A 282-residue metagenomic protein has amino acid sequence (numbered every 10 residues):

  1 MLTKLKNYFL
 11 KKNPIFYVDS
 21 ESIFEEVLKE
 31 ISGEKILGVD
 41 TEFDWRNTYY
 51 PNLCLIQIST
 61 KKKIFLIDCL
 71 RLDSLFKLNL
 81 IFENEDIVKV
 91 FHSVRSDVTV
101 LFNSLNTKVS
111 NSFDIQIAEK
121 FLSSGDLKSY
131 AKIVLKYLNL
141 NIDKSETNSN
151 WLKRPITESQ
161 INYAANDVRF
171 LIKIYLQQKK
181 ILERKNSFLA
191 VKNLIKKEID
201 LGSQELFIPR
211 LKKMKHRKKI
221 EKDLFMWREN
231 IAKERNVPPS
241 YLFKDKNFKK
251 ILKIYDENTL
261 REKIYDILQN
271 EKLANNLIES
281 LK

Functional and structural regions predicted by a protein language model:
M1-L37, T41: N-terminal accessory regions of nucleic-acid-interacting proteins
L37-E42, D114, D167: Short acidic catalytic loops
G38, V88-V94: Acidic beta-strand-to-loop metal/phosphate-binding motif
N47-K62: A short alpha/beta connector and helix-capping loop motif
Q57-K61, S96-K153: Metal-dependent phosphoesterase core characteristic of DEDDh/y 3'-5' exonuclease domains
I64, N84-K89: Short active-site oxyanion
I142-D200: Acidic, Mg2+-coordinating catalytic module of metal-dependent nucleases/exonucleases that use a two-metal-ion mechanism
L182-K282: Acidic catalytic cores of enzymes that act on phosphate-bearing nucleotides/polynucleotides
